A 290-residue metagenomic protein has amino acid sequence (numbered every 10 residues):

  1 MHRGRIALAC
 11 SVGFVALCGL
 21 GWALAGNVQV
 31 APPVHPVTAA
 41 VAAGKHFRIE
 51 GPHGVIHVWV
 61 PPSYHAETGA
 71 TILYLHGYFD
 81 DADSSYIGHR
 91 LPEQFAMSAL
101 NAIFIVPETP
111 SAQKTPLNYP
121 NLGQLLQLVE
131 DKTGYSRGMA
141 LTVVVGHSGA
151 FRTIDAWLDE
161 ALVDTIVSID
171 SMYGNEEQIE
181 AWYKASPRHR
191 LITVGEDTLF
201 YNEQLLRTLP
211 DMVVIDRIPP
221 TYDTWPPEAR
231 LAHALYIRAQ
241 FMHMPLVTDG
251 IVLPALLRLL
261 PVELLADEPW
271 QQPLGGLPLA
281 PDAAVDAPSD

Functional and structural regions predicted by a protein language model:
M1-S11: N-terminal Sec-pathway targeting helices
S11-G21: Hydrophobic membrane-insertion alpha-helices, especially the h-region of bacterial N-terminal signal peptides
L20-T71, A102, T221, D267-P281: A domain-start/cap signature at the N-terminus of enzymes
T71, L75-L128: Active-site machinery of serine-nucleophile hydrolases
S85-F95, N121, R152, Y173-K184 (+1 more regions): Alpha-helical scaffolding within the catalytic cores of extracellular/periplasmic polymer-degrading hydrolases
K114-S148: Gly/Ser-rich "nucleophile elbow"/oxyanion-hole loop immediately N-terminal to the catalytic nucleophile in hydrolases
A140-A185: Primarily recognizes the serine-hydrolase "nucleophile elbow" in alpha/beta-hydrolase and SGNH/GDSL folds
V194-V285, D290: C-terminal catalytic histidine-bearing segment of alpha/beta-hydrolase fold enzymes
